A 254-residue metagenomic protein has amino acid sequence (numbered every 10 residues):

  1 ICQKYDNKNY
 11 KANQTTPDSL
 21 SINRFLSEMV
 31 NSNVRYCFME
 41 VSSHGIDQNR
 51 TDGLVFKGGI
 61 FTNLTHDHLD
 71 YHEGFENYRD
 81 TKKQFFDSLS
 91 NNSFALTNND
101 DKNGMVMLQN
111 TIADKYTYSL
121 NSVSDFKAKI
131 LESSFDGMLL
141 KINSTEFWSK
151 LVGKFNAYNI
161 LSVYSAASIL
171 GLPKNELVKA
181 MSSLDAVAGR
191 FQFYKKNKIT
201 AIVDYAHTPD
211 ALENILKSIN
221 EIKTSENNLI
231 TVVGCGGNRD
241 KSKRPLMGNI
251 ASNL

Functional and structural regions predicted by a protein language model:
I1-Y5, S42: Short beta-strand-centered segment that lines the nucleotide-binding/catalytic pocket of NTP-utilizing
K4-Y10, H66-H72, R239: A short acidic, helix-capping loop that chelates divalent metal ions and anchors anionic groups
N9-S42: Conserved nucleotide-sensing/catalytic segment adjacent to the nucleotide-binding pocket in NTP-handling enzymes
V30-R35, F56-A201, E226: Acidic, Mg2+-coordinating active-site environments of NTP-dependent enzymes
V34-H44, T200-H207: Switch II (G3) loop of P-loop NTPases
S43, H66, D101, A206-T208 (+1 more regions): Short, glycine/acidic-enriched loop or turn micro-motifs at the edges of active sites
H44-D52: Conserved helix/coil segment N-terminal to the catalytic DExD/H
V187, L212, K217-L254: Active-site beta-alpha connecting loops in nucleotide-dependent enzymes
